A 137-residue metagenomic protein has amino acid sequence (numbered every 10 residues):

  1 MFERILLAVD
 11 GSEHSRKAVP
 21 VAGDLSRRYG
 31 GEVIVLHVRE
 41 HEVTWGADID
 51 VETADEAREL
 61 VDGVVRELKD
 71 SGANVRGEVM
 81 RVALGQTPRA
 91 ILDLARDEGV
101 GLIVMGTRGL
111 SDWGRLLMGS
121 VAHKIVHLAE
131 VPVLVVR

Functional and structural regions predicted by a protein language model:
E3-V51, K69-G77: Small/aliphatic-rich secondary-structure junction motif
G30, G99-G101, E130: Residue-level detector of structured alpha->beta connecting loops
L36-G63, Q86, A90: Acidic, proline/glycine-rich short linear motifs
H37-V38, G106-R108, R137: Short secondary-structure boundary segments
D50-A54, L94-R96, V121-A122: Short, hinge-like loop/turn segments at secondary-structure boundaries
K69-I103: Structural beta-alpha unit
L102-H127: Glycine-rich, Arg-bearing micro-motifs that act as flexible, cationic patches
L128-R137: Short, acidic/small-residue loops that bind anionic groups at enzyme active sites
